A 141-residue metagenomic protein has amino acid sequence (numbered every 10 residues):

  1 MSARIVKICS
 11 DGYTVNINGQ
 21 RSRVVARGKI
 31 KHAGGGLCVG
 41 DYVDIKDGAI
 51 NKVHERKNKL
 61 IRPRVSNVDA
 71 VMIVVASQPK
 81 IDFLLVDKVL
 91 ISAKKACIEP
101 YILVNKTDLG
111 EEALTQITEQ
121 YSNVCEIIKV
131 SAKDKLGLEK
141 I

Functional and structural regions predicted by a protein language model:
M1-F83: N-terminal accessory targeting/assembly segments
G19-R21, V86-V89, T115-E119: Short, glycine/charged-enriched secondary-structure capping and boundary segments
K29, A76-K80, T107-L109, A132-K135: Short, surface-exposed acidic/glycine-rich loop or hinge patches that mediate macromolecular interfaces
V43, L84-I98: Switch/coupling subdomain of P-loop NTPase systems
I45-A49, S92-K95, E112-Q116: Noncatalytic linker/hinge segments flanking ATPase motor cores
V68-V74, K94-D108, C125-S131: Conserved beta-strand/loop subsegment of P-loop NTPase cores
D108-I141: Canonical P-loop GTPase G-domain recognition
